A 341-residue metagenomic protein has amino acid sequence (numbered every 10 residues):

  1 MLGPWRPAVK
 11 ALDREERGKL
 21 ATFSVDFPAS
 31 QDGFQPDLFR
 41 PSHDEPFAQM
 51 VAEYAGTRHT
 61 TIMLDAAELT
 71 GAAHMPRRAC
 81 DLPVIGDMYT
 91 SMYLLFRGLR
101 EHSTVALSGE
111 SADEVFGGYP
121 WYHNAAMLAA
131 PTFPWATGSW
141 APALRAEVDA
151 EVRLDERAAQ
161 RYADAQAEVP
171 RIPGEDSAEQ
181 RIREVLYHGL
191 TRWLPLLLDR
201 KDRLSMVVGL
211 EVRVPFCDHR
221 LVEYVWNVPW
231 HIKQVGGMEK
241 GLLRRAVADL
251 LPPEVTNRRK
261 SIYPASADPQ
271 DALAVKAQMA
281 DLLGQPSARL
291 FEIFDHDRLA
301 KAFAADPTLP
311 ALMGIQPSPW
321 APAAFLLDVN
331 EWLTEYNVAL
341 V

Functional and structural regions predicted by a protein language model:
M1-R17, A106-V115, R213, V247: A phosphate-binding catalytic loop at a beta-strand-loop-alpha-helix junction that coordinates phosphoryl groups
P7-A8, F39, P76-R78, P120-M127 (+1 more regions): Short secondary-structure boundary/capping segments
K19-P28, Q35-A79, R161-I172: A conserved beta-strand->alpha-helix junction
A21-D26, T61-M63, L107-S111, W226 (+2 more regions): Short beta-strand segments
Q31, E68-A72, E114-G118, H123-N124 (+2 more regions): Short catalytic/ligand-binding loop motif for oxyanion handling, primarily in non-cytosolic enzymes, centered on
M88, V105-L107, W135-V341: Adenosyl-5′-phosphate
G98-E101, G109: Active-site nucleotide-sugar/metal-binding loop of Leloir-type enzymes
F116-P142: A mobile, often basic/glycine-rich helix-loop segment that functions as the active-site lid/recognition loop
